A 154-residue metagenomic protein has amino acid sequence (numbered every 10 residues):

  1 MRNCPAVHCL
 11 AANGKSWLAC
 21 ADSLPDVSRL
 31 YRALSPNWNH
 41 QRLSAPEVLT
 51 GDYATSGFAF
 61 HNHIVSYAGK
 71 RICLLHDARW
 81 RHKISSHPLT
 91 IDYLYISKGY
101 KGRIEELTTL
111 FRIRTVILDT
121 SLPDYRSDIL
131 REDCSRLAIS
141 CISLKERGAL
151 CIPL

Functional and structural regions predicted by a protein language model:
R2-L154: Extracytosolic and intramembrane catalytic regions of membrane-associated proteins in envelope/secretory systems
